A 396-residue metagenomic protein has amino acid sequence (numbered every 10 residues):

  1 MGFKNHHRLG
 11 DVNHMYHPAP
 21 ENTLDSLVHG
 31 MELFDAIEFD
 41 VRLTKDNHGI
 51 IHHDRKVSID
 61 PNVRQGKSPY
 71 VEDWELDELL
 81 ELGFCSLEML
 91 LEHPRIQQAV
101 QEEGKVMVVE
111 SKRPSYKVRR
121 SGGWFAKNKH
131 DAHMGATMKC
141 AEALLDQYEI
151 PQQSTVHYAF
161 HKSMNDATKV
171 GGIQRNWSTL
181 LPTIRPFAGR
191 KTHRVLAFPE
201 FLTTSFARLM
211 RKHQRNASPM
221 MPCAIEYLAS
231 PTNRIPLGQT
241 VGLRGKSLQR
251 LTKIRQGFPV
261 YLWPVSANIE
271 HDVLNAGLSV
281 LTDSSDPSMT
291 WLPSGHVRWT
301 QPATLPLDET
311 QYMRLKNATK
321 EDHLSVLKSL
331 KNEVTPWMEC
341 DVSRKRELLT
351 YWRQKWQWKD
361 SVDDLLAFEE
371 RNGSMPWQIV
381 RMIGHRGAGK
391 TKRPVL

Functional and structural regions predicted by a protein language model:
M1-L396: Phosphate-group recognition and catalysis centered on beta-loop-alpha active-site segments
